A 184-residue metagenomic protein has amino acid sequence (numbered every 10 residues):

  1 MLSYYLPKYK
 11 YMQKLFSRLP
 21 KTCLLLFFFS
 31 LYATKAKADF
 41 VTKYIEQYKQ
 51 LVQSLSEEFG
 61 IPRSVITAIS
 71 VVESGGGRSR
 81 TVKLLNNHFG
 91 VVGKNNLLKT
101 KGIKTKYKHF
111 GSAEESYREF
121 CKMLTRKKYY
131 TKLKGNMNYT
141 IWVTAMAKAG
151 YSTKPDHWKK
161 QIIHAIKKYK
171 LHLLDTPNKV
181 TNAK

Functional and structural regions predicted by a protein language model:
M1-S17: N-terminal secretory signal peptides that target proteins for export/translocation
Q13-R18, Y32-K184: Catalytic cores of secreted/periplasmic lytic hydrolases that degrade extracellular macromolecules
T22-L31: Bacterial N-terminal signal peptides
